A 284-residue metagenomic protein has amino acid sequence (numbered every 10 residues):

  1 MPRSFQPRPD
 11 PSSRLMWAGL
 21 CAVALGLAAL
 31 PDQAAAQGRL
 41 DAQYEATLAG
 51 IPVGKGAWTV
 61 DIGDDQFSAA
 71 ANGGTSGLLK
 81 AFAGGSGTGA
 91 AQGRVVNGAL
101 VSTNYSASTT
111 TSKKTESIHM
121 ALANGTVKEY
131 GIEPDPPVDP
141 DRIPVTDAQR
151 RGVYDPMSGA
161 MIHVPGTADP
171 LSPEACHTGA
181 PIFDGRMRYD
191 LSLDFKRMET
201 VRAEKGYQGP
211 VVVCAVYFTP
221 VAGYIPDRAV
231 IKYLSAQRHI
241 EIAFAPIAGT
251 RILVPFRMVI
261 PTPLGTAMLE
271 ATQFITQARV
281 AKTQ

Functional and structural regions predicted by a protein language model:
M1-S13: N-terminal secretory signal peptides that target proteins for export/translocation
R14-C21: Sec-dependent signal peptide recognition, specifically the positively charged N-region followed immediately by
A22-V23, A34: Cleavable N-terminal signal peptides
A29-P31: N-terminal signal peptide c-region/cleavage motif recognized by signal peptidases
A34-N124, T167-Q284: Acidic, serine/threonine-rich low-complexity disordered tracts
T109-M157: Internal, conserved structured core segments that host functional sites
A160-H163: Long, charge-rich C-terminal accessory regions
